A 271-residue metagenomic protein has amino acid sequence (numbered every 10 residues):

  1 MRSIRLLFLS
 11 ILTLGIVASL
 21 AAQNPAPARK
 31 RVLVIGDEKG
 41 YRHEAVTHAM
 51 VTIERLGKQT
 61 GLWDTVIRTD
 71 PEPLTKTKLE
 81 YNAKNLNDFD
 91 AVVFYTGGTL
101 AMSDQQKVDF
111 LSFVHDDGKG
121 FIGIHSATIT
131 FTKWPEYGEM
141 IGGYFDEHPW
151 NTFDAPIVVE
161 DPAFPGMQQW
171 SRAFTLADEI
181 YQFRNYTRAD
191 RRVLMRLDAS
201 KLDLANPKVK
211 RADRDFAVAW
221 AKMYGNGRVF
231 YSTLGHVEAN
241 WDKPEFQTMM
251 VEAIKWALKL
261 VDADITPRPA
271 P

Functional and structural regions predicted by a protein language model:
M1-L6: Positively charged n-region of N-terminal signal peptides that target proteins for export
L7-S19: Bacterial N-terminal signal peptides
N24-K30, G36, E44-T47, V51-T60 (+4 more regions): Extracellular ligand-binding/catalytic regions of CAZymes and related secreted enzymes and adhesion modules
P25-R29, K58, K84-D88, V114-D117 (+6 more regions): Extracellular/periplasmic catalytic domains that process cell-envelope and extracellular macromolecules
R31-I35, G40-G123, A127-I129: Helical hinge/lid and interdomain linker segments adjacent to catalytic or ligand-binding clefts that mediate domain
D64, G143, N151-G225: Catalytic beta-strand/loop cores that center a nucleophilic Ser/Cys/Thr and support acyl-enzyme chemistry
T99-R172: A glycine-rich, often tryptophan-bearing local segment used as a flexible ligand/cofactor-contacting loop or short
